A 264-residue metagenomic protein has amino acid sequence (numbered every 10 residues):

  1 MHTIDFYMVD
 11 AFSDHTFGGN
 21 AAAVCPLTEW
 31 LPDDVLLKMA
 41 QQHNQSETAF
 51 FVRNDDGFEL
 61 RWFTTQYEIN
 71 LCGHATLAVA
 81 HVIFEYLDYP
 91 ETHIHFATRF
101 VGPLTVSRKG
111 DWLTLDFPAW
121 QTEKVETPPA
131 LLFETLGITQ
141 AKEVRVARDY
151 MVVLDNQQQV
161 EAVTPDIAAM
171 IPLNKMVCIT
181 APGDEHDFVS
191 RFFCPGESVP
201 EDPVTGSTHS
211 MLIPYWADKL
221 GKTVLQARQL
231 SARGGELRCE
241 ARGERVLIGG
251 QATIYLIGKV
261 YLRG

Functional and structural regions predicted by a protein language model:
M1-L71, L77-G264: Active-site proximal loop and beta-alpha junction motif in alpha/beta enzyme cores
